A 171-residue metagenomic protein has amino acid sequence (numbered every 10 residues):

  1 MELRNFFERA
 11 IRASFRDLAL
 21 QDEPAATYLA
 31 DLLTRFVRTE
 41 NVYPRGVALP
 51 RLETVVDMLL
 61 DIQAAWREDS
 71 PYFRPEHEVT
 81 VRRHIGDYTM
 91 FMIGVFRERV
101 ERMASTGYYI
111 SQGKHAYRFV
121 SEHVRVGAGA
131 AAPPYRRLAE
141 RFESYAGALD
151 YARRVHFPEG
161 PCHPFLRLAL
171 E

Functional and structural regions predicted by a protein language model:
M1-L170: Polar/charged low-complexity regulatory segments
